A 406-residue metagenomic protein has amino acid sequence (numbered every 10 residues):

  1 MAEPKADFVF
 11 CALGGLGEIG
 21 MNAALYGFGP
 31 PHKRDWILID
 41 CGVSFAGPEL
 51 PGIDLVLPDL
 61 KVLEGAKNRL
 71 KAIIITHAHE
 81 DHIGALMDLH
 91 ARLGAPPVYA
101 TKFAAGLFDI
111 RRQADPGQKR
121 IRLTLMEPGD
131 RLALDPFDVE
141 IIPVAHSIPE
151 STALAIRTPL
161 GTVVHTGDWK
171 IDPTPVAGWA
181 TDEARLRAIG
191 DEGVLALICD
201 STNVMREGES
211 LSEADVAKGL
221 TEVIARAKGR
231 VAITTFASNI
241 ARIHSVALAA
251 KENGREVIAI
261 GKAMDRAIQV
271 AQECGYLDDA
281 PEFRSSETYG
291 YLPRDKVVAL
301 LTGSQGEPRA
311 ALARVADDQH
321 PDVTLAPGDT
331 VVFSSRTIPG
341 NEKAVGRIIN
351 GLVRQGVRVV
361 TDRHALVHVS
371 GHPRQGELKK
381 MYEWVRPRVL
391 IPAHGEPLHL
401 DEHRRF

Functional and structural regions predicted by a protein language model:
M1-A2, A6, H244, L248 (+3 more regions): C-terminal regulatory/interaction regions
A2-I74, H79-Y291, A310-T324, K343-R347: His/Asp/Glu-rich metal-coordinating catalytic cores of metallo-dependent phosphodiesterases/hydrolases acting on
